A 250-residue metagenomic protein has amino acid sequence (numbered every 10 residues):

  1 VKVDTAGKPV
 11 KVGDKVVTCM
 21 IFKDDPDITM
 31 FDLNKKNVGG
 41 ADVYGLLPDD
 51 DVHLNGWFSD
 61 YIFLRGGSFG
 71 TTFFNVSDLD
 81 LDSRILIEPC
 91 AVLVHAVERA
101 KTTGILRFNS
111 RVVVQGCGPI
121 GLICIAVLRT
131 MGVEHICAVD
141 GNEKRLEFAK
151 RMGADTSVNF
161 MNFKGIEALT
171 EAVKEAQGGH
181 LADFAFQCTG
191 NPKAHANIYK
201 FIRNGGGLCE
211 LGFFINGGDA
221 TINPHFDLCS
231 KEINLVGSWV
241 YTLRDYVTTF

Functional and structural regions predicted by a protein language model:
V1-D27, S77: Glycine-rich beta-strand-centered segment in the early N-terminal region that forms part of a ligand/cofactor-binding
K2, D140, G212: Conserved acidic E/D residue at the C-terminus of a beta-strand in Rossmann-like folds
F22-V112: NAD(P)H dinucleotide-binding glycine-rich loop of Rossmann-like/cofactor-binding domains, especially the beta1-alpha1
P89, G116-P119: Glycine-rich Rossmann-fold phosphate-binding loop(s) that bind the pyrophosphate of adenine dinucleotide cofactors
V114-C117, R129-N197, G217: Adenosine-nucleotide cofactor-binding segment
I166-K174, G178-G179, N216-F250: C-terminal substrate-binding/catalytic core of Rossmann-like NAD(P)-dependent dehydrogenases/reductases
I202-N204: Helix-to-beta-strand junctions that scaffold the AdoMet/dcAdoMet cofactor pocket in Class I SAM-dependent enzymes
